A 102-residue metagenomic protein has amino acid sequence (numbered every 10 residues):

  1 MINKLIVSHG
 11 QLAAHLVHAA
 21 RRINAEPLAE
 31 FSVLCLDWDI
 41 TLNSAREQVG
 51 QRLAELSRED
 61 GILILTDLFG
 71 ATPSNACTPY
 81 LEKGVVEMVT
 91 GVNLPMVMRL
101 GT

Functional and structural regions predicted by a protein language model:
M1-T102: N-terminal loops that bind phosphate or other acidic moieties and the adjacent beta-alpha structural core
